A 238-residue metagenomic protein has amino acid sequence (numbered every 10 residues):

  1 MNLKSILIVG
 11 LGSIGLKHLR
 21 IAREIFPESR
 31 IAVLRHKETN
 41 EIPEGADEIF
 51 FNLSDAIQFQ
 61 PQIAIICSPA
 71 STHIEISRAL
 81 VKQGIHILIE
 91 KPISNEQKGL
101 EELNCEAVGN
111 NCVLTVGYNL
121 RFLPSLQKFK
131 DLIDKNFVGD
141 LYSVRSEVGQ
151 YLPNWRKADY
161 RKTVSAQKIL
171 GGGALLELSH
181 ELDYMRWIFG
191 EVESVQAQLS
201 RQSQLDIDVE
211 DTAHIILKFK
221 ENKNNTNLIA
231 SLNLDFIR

Functional and structural regions predicted by a protein language model:
M1-E44: N-terminal Rossmann-like dinucleotide-binding module
S5, Q204-E210, E221-R238: NAD(P)-dinucleotide binding in Rossmann-like oxidoreductases
L11, C67-S68, V148: Glycine-rich, N-terminal phosphate-binding loop of Rossmann-like dinucleotide-binding domains
P27-S29, Q83-I85, N110-V113, N225-L228: A short helix->loop->beta-strand "cap" motif at the edges of active sites that frequently abuts
G45-E106: Beta-loop-alpha module in the N-terminal Rossmann-like domain of NAD(P)-dependent dehydrogenases, especially those
I63, S143, I229: Short, Asp-centered acidic motifs that coordinate Mg2+ and/or phosphate in catalytic or ligand-binding sites
E101-N119, D140-V144: Rossmann-fold dehydrogenase core element
L123-D206: Predominantly a Rossmann-like dinucleotide-binding segment in NAD(P)-dependent oxidoreductases
